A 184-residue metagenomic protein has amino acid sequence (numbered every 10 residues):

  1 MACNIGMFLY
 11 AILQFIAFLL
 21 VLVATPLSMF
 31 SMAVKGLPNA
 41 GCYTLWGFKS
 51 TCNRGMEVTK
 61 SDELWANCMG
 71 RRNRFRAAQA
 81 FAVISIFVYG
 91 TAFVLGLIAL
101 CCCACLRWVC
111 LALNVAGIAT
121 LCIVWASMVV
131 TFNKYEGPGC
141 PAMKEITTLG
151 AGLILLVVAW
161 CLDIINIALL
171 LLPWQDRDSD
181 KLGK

Functional and structural regions predicted by a protein language model:
M1, A40, S50, A66 (+2 more regions): Secreted/extracellular small peptides and ectodomain modules produced from precursors
M1, G47, E57-E63, L172-K184: Intrinsically disordered cytoplasmic terminal tails of membrane proteins
M1-C3, T59-A80, P138-L155: Juxtamembrane membrane-interface segments at transmembrane-helix boundaries in membrane proteins
M1-M32, F75-F132, L153-R177: Signature of small four-pass
V21-Q79: A surface-exposed beta-alpha-beta supersecondary segment
F30-Y43, G47-F48, A142-C161: Individual transmembrane alpha-helices with interfacial aromatic-anchor signatures
